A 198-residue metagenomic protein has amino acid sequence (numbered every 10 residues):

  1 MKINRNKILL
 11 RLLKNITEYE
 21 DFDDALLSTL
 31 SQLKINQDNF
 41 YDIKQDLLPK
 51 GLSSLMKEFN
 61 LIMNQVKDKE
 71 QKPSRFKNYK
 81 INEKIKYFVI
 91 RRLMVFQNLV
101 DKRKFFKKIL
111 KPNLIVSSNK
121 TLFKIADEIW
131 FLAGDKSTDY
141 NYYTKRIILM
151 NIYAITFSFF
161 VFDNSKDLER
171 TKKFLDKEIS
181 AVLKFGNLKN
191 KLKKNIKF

Functional and structural regions predicted by a protein language model:
M1-D38, L48-K57: Short, amphipathic alpha-helix enriched in basic
M56-K67: Short, basic, alpha-helical segments at the C-terminal edge of helix-turn-helix-like DNA-binding modules
K69-K102: Hydrophobic alpha-helical connector segments
R91, F185-F198: Long, charge-rich low-complexity segments
D101-S118: Conserved C-terminal alpha-helical bundle
N113-D135, R146-M150: Amphipathic alpha-helical packing segments from all-alpha helical-bundle domains
N151-K166, K184-L188: Amphipathic C-terminal alpha-helical segment
T171-K189: Short, mixed-charge aromatic SLiMs
